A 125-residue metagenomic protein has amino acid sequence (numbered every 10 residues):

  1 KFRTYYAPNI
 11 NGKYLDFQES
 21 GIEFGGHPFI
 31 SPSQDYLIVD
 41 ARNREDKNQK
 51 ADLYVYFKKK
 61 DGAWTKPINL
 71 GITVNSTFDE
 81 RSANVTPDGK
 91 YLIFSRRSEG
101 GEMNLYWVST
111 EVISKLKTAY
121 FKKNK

Functional and structural regions predicted by a protein language model:
K1-K125: Short, conserved micro-motifs composed of acidic
